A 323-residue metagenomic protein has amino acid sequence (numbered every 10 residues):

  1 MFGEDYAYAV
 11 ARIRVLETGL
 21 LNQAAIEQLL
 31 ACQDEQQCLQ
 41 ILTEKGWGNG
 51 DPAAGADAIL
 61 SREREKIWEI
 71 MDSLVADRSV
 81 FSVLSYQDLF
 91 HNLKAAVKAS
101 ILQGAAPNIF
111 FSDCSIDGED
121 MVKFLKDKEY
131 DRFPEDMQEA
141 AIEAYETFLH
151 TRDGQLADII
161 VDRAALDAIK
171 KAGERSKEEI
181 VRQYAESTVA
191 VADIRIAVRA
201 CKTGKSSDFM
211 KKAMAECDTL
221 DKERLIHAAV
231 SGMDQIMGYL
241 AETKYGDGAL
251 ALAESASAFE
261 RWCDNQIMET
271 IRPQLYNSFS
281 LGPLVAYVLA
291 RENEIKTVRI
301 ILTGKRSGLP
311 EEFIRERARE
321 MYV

Functional and structural regions predicted by a protein language model:
M1-V323: N-terminal domain-start signal
